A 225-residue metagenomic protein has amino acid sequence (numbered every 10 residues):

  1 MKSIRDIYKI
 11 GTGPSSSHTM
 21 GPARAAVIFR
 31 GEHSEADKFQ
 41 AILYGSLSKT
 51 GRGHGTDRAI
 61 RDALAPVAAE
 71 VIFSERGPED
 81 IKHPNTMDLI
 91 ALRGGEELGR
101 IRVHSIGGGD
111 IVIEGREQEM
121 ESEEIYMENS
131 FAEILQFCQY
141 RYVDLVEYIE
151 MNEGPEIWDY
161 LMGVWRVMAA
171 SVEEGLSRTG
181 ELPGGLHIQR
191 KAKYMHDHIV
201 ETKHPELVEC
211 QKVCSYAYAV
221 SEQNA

Functional and structural regions predicted by a protein language model:
M1-G11, Q40-L43, S215-A225: Short, hydrophobic/aliphatic alpha-helical segments
K2, S17-R24, G51, G55 (+4 more regions): Conserved active-site and cofactor/substrate-binding residues in soluble primary-metabolism enzymes
Y8-I28, A225: Conserved phosphate/anionic-ligand binding catalytic regions in large, soluble enzymes, centered on
R24, E32, A65: C-terminal catalytic subdomain
F29-Q40: Phosphate-handling active-site elements
Y44, G55-R93, E97-E147: Mobile "lid/hinge" segments at catalytic clefts and subdomain interfaces of large enzymes
E133-R178: N-terminal amphipathic, basic-rich helices that act as targeting or association modules
G163-A225: Accessory "access/gating" subregions that flank catalytic or transport cores
